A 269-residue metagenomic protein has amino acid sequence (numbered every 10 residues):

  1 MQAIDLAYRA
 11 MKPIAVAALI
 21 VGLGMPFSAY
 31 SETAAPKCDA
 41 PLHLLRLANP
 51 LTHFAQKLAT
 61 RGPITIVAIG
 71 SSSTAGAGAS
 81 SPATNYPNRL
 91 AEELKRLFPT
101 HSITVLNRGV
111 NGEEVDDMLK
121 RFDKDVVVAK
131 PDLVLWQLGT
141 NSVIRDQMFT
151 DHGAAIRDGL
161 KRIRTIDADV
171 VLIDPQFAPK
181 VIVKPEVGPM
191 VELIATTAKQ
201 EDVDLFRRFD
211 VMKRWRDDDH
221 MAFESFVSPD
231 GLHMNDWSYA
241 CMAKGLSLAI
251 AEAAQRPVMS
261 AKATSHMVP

Functional and structural regions predicted by a protein language model:
M1-V67, G76-S80, K95-H101, A129 (+3 more regions): N-terminal secretory targeting modules
V67-G70, I173: Short hydrophobic segments within beta-strands
I69-S71, L138-G139: Short loop/turn segments at strand-loop or loop-helix junctions that form parts of catalytic or ligand-binding pockets
S72, G109: Catalytic nucleophile serine of serine hydrolases, specifically the conserved "nucleophile elbow" pentapeptide
T74-G78, V115-D116: Short, solvent-exposed loop/turn elements at domain surfaces
A75, N85, I103-L106: Extracytoplasmic small-molecule ligand-binding "clamshell" domains of the periplasmic binding protein/Venus flytrap
N88-T104, E113-V268: Alpha-helical cap/lid subdomain in secreted, periplasmic, or secretory-pathway luminal O-acyl-processing enzymes
